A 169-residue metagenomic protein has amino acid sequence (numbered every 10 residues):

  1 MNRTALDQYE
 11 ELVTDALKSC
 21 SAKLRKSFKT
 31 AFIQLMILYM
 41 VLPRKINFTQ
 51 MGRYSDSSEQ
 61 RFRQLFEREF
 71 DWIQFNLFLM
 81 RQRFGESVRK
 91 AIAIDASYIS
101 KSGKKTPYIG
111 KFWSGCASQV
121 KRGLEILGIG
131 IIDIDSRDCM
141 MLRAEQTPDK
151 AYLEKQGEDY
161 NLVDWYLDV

Functional and structural regions predicted by a protein language model:
M1-V169: Conserved, well-structured functional cores that handle cations and Mg-NTP chemistry
